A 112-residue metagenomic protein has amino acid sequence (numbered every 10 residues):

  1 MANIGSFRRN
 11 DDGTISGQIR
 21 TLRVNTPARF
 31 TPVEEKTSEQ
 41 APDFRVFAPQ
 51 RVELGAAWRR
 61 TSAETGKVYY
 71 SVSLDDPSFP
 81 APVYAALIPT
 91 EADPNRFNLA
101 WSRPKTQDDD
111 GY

Functional and structural regions predicted by a protein language model:
M1-Y112: Single-stranded nucleic acid-binding surfaces, predominantly the OB-fold ssDNA-binding core
